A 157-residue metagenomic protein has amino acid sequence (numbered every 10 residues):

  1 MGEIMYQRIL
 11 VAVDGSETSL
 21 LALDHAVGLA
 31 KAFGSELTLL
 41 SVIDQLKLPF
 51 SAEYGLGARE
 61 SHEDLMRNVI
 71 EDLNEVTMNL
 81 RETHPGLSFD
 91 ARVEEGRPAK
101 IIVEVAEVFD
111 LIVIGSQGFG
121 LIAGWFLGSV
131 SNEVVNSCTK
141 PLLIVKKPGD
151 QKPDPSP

Functional and structural regions predicted by a protein language model:
M1-M5, M78-I112, G149-P157: Structural beta-alpha unit
G2-L56, S137: Small/aliphatic-rich secondary-structure junction motif
A22, P49-A52, I101-E104, W125 (+1 more regions): Short, well-ordered secondary-structure micro-motifs
H25, D64-V76, I101: Short, solvent-exposed amphipathic alpha-helices that sit in or adjacent to ligand/effector-binding or catalytic
T38-L40, D90-E94, L143: General small-molecule cofactor/ligand-binding pocket signal
L39, M66-L73, F109-L111, G115-G118: Conserved N-terminal glycine/acidic-rich loop preference
V42-E71, Q151-P157: Acidic, proline/glycine-rich short linear motifs
F109-P153: Gly/Ser-rich helix-loop-strand patches that form or flank binding pockets for ribonucleotide-derived cofactors
